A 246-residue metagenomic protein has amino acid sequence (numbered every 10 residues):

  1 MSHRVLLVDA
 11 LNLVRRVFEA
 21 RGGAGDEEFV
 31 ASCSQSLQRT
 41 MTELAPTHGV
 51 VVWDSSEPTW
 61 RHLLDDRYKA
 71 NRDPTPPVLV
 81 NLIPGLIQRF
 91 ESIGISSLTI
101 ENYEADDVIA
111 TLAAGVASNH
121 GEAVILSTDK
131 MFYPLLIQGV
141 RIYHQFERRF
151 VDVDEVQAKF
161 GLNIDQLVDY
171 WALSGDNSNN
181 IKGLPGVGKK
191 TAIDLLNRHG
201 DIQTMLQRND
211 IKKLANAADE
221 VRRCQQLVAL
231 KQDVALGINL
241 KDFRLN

Functional and structural regions predicted by a protein language model:
M1-G94, E147, L240: Domain-level signal for Mg2+-assisted phosphodiester chemistry and nucleotide/NA-binding surfaces in nucleic-acid
N71-I238: Extended two-metal-dependent nuclease catalytic cores across DNA- and RNA-processing enzymes
D242-N246: Short, intrinsically disordered, charge-balanced linker/junction segments flanking boundaries in proteins
